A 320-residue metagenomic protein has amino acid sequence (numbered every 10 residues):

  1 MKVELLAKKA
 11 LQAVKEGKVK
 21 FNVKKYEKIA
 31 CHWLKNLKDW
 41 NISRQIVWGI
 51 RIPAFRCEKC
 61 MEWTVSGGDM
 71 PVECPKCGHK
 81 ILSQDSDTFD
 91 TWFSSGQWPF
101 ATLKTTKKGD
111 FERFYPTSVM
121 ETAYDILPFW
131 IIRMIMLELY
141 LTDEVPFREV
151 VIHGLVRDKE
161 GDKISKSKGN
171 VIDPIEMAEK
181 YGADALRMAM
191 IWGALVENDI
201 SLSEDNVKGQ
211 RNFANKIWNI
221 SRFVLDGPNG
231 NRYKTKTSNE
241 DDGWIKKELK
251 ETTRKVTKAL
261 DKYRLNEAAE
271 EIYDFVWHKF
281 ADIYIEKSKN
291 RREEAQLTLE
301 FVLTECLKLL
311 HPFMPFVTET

Functional and structural regions predicted by a protein language model:
M1-A10, W33-L34, Q97, A101-T102 (+5 more regions): N-terminal, positively charged nucleic-acid-binding surface of large information/translation enzymes
M1-E58, I126, W130, D162 (+5 more regions): Residue patterns forming the tRNA-binding/recognition surfaces of aminoacyl-tRNA synthetases and related DALR
M1-V3, V207-G230, P312, F316-T320: Structured, non-catalytic alpha/beta "coupling" segments that mediate domain-domain communication and provide generic
L37, W92-G96, L127, M134 (+7 more regions): Short alpha-helical scaffolding segments that buttress acidic/His motifs in well-ordered protein cores
I46-G49, P53-K59, W63-N198: Alpha-helical recognition segments enriched in aromatics with Gly/Pro capping that present substrate-recognition
V72, L82, D158, I191 (+2 more regions): Acidic, turn-prone loop/beta-hairpin segments
V145, K208, Y263-E270, L297 (+2 more regions): Short, solvent-exposed positions on alpha-helices
H153-G154, I217, F280, P315: Residue-level signal for inorganic ion chemistry
